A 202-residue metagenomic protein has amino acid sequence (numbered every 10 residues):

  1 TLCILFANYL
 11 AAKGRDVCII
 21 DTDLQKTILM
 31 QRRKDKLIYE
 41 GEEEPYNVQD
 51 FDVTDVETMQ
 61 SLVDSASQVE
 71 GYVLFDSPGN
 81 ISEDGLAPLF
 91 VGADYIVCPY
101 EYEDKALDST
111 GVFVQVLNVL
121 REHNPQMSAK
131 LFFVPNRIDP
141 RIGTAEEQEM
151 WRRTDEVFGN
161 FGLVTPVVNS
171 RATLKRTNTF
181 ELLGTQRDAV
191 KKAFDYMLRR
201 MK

Functional and structural regions predicted by a protein language model:
T1-I4, T110: Motif I (Walker A/P-loop) of helicase-class P-loop NTPases
I4-N80, V91, T179: P-loop/Walker-type NTP enzyme "switch/lid" segment
D16-V17, V73, I96, A129-L131: Hydrophobic anchor at the start of a short beta-strand that flanks the dinucleotide cofactor-binding loop
I28, D94, F113, V167-V168: Generic structural signal for small/hydrophobic residues in well-ordered secondary structure, especially within
D84-D104: Inter-motif core of Ras-like GTPase G domains
T110-S128, N136: Conserved C-terminal guanine-recognition region of P-loop GTPase G domains, centered on the G4
R137-L182: Beta-strand-loop-alpha "switch" segments that mediate conformational coupling across diverse proteins
T179-K202: NTP-binding/hydrolysis catalytic cores, primarily Walker-type P-loop NTPases
